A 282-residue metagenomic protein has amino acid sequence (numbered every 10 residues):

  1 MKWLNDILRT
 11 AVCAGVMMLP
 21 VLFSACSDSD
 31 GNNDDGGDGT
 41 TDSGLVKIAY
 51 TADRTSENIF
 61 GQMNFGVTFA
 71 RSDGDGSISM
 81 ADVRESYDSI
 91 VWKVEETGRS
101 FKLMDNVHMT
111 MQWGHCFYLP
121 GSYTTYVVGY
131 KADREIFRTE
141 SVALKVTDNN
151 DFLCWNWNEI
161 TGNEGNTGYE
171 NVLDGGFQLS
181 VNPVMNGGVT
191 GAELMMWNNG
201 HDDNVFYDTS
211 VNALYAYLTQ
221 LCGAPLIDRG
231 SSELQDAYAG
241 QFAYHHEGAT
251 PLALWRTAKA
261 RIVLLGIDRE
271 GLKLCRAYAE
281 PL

Functional and structural regions predicted by a protein language model:
M1-D6, A14-I59, I136-N150: Bacterial Sec-dependent N-terminal signal peptides
F60-R71, D75-D82: A short beta-strand segment in extracellular, disulfide-stabilized domains
A81-T97: Change to "...patches in solvent-exposed regions of secreted, membrane-anchored, or virion-exposed structural
D82, V94, W113-L119: Residue-level recognition of secondary-structure-to-loop junctions
K93-W113: Surface-exposed, flexible coil segments in extracellular/virion-facing regions
Y130-E135: Short, solvent-exposed loop/turn segments at the edges of extracellular beta-sandwich modules
N150-K273, Y278-L282: A cross-family detector of function-defining hotspots
